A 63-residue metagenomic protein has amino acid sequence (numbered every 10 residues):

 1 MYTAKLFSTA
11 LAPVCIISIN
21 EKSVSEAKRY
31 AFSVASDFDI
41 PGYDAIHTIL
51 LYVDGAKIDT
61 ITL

Functional and structural regions predicted by a protein language model:
Y2-S8: A short beta-strand micro-motif
F7, N20-K22, Y30, Y52-D54: A structural detector for beta-sheet-dominated domains
L11-E26: A short, exposed loop/beta-hairpin motif centered on an aromatic-Gly-Thr core
V14, S36-L63: Short, mixed-charge low-complexity intrinsically disordered segments
K22-D44: A short, charged, amphipathic alpha-helix used as a generic interaction element across diverse proteins
